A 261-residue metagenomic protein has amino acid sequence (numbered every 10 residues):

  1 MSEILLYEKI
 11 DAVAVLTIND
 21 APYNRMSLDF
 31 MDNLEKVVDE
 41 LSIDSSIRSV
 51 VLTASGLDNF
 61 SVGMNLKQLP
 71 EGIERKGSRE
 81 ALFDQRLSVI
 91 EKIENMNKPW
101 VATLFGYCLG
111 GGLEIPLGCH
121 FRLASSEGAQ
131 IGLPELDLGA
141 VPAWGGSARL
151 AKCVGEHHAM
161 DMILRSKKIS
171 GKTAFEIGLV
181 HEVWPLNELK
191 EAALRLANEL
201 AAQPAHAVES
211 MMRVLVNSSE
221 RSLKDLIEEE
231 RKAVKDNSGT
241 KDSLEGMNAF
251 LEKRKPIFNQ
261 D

Functional and structural regions predicted by a protein language model:
M1-D11, D44, L57-N59, S166-K172 (+1 more regions): C-terminal alpha-helix plus adjacent terminal tail
M1-T53, L57, E91: Conserved CoA-thioester-binding segment of acyl-CoA-metabolizing enzymes
L16, L34, L52, N65 (+6 more regions): Terminal peptide-recognition signature
N19-S27, T53-G63, C119-L136: Short, charged helix-to-loop "capping" segments that act as catalytic/coupling loops
F30-L34, L82-Q85, I115, L189 (+1 more regions): Hydrophobic alpha-helical membrane-association signature
M31, L66, R86, S147 (+4 more regions): A general structural signal for well-ordered alpha-helical segments in protein cores
A54-K92: Glycine- (often His-adjacent) and acidic-residue-rich active-site loop that binds/positions the CoA thioester
E91-A205, T240, E245, R254: Crotonase-fold acyl-CoA enzyme core
